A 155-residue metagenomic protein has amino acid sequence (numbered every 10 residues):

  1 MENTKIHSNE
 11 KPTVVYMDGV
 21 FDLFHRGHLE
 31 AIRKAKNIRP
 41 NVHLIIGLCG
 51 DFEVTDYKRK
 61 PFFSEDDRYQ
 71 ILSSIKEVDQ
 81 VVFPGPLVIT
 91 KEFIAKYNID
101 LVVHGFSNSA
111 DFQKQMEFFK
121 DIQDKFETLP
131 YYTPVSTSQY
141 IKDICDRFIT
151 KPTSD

Functional and structural regions predicted by a protein language model:
M1-D155: Nucleotidyltransferase catalytic core that binds NTPs
